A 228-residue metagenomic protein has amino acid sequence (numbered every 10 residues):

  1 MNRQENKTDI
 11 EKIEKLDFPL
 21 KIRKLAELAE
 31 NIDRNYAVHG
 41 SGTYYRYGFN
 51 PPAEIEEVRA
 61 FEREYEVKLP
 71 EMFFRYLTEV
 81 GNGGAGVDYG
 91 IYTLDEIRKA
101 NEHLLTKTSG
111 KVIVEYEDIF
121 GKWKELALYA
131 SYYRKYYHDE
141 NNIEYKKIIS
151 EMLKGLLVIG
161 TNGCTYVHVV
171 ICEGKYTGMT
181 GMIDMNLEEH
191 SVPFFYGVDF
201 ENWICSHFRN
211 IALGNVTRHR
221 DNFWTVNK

Functional and structural regions predicted by a protein language model:
N2-V158, N227: A surface-exposed partner-binding patch
N82, T161, M182: Gly/Ser/Thr-rich helix-start
A85-D88, Y92, E173-G174, G197 (+2 more regions): Basic, Gly/Ser/Thr-rich N-terminal segments that form RNA-phosphate-binding interfaces in CRISPR RAMP
E151-V169, E173: Extended serine/threonine-enriched, polar tracts that run as long, contiguous segments within proteins
H168-L187: Low-complexity, glycine/alanine/valine/leucine- and proline-rich hydrophobic stretches
S191-K228: Long, compositionally biased interface segments
